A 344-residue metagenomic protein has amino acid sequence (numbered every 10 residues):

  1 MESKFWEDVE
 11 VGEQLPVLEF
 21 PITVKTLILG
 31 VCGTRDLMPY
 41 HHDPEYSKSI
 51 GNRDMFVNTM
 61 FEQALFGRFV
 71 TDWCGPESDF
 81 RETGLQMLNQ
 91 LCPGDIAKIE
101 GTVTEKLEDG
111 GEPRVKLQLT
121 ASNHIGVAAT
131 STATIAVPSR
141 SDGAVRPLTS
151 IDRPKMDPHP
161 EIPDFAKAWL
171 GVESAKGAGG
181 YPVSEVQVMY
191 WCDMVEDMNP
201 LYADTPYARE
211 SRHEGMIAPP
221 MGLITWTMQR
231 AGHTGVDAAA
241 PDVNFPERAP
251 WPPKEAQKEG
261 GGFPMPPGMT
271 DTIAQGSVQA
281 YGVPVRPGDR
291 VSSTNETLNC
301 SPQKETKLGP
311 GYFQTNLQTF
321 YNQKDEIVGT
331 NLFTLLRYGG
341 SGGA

Functional and structural regions predicted by a protein language model:
M1-D79, R140-G276, G342-A344: Hot-dog-fold acyl-thioester-processing enzymes
M1-P16, L91-G177, I273-A344: HotDog/MaoC-like acyl-thioester-processing domains
W73-G84, L88-P93: Mid-chain, well-packed structural core segment of small domains
